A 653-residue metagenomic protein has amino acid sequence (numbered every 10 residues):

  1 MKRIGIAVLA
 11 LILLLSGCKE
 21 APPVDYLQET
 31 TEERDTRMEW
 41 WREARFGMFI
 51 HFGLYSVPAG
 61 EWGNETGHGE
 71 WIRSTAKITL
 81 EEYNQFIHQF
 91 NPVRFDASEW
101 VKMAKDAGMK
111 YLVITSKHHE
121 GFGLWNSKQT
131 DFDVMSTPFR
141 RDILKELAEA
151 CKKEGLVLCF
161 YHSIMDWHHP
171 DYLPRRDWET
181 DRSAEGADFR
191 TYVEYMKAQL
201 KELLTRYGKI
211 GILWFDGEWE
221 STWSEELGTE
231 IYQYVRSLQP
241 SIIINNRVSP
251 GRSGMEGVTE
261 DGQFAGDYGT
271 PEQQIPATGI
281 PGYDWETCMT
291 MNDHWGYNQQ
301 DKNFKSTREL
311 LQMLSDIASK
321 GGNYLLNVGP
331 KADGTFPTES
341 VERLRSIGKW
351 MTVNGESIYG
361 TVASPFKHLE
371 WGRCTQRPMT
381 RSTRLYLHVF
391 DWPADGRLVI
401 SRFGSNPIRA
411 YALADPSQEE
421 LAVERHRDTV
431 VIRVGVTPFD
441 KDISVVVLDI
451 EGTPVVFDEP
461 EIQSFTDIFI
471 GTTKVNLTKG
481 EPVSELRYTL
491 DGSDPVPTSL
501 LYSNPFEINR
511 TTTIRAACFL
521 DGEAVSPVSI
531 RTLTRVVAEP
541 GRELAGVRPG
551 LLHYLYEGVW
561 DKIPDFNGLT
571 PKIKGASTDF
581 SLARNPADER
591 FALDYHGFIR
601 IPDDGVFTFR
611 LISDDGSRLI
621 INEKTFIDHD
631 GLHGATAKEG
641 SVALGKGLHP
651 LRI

Functional and structural regions predicted by a protein language model:
L15-G17: C-terminal motif of bacterial Sec signal peptides marking the signal peptidase cleavage site
A21-E461: Mature catalytic domains of secreted/periplasmic carbohydrate-active enzymes
L54-V101, D106, V536-D603: Extended carbohydrate-recognition surfaces in non-catalytic/accessory domains of CAZymes and lectin-like proteins
S116, L477-K479, I599-I601, G605-L619 (+1 more regions): Aromatic-lined ligand-binding clefts that engage carbohydrates, nucleic acids, or primary amines
P393, F403-P407, K479-E485, I612-G616: Short proline/glycine-enriched turn/loop motifs at strand-loop junctions of beta-rich domains
K441-I443, T472, N509-T513, D604-V606 (+1 more regions): Extracellular Ig-like/FN3 beta-sandwich strand-entry sites
V447, R515-F519, R652: Extracellular recognition modules
G452-L552, W560-P564, I573-D594, I620-N622 (+2 more regions): Short, compositionally stereotyped local motifs that mark structural "simplifiers"
